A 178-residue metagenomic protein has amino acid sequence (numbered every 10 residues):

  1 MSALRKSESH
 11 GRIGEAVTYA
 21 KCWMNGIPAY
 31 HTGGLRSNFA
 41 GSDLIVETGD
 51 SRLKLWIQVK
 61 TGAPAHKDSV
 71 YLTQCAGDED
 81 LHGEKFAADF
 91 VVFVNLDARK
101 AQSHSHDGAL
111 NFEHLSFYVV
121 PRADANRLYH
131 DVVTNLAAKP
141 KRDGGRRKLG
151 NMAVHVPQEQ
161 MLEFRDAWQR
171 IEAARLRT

Functional and structural regions predicted by a protein language model:
M1-A40, I45-T178: Mixed-charge (Asp/Glu-Lys/Arg
